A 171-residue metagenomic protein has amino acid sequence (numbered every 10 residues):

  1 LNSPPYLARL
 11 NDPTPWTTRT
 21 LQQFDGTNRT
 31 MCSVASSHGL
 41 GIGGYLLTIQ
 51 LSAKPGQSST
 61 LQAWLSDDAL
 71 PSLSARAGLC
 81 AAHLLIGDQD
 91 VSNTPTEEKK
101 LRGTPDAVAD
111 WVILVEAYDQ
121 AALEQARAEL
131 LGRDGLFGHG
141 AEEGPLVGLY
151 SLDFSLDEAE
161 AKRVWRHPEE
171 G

Functional and structural regions predicted by a protein language model:
L1-G41, I49-S72, E116-D134: Hydrophobic, ordered structural segments
N11-Y45, C80-A107, A128-G171: Glycine-rich beta-strand-turn "strand-cap" elements at beta-sheet edges
S58-G87, G103-V108, E116: A contiguous pocket-lining binding segment that forms or flanks enzyme active sites
